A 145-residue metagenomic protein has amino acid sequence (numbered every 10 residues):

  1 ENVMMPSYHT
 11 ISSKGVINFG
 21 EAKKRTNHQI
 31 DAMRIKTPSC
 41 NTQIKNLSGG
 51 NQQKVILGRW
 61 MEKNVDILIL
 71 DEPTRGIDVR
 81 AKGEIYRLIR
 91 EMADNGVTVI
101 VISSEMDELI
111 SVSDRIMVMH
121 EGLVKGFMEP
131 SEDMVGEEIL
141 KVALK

Functional and structural regions predicted by a protein language model:
E1-K145: Glycine-rich phosphate-binding loops of nucleotide-dependent enzymes
